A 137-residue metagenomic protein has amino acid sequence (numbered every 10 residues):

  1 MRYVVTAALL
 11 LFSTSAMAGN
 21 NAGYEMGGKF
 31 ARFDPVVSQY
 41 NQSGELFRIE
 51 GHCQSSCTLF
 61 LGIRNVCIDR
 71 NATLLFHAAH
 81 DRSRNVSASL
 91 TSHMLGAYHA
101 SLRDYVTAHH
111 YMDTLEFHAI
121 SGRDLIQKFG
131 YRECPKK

Functional and structural regions predicted by a protein language model:
M1-V4: Positively charged n-region of N-terminal signal peptides that target proteins for export
A7-A8: Non-catalytic terminal regions of proteins
S13-S15: N-terminal signal peptide c-region/cleavage motif recognized by signal peptidases
G19-A72, F76-A78: Cleft-lining beta-strand/loop regions that shape enzyme active-site pockets
N21-G23, A31-R48, R84-K137: Charged, glycine-interspersed solvent-exposed loop segments at helix/strand-loop junctions that cap or gate access
H77-N85: Catalytic-histidine neighborhood of serine endopeptidases, predominantly the chymotrypsin-like S1/PA family
